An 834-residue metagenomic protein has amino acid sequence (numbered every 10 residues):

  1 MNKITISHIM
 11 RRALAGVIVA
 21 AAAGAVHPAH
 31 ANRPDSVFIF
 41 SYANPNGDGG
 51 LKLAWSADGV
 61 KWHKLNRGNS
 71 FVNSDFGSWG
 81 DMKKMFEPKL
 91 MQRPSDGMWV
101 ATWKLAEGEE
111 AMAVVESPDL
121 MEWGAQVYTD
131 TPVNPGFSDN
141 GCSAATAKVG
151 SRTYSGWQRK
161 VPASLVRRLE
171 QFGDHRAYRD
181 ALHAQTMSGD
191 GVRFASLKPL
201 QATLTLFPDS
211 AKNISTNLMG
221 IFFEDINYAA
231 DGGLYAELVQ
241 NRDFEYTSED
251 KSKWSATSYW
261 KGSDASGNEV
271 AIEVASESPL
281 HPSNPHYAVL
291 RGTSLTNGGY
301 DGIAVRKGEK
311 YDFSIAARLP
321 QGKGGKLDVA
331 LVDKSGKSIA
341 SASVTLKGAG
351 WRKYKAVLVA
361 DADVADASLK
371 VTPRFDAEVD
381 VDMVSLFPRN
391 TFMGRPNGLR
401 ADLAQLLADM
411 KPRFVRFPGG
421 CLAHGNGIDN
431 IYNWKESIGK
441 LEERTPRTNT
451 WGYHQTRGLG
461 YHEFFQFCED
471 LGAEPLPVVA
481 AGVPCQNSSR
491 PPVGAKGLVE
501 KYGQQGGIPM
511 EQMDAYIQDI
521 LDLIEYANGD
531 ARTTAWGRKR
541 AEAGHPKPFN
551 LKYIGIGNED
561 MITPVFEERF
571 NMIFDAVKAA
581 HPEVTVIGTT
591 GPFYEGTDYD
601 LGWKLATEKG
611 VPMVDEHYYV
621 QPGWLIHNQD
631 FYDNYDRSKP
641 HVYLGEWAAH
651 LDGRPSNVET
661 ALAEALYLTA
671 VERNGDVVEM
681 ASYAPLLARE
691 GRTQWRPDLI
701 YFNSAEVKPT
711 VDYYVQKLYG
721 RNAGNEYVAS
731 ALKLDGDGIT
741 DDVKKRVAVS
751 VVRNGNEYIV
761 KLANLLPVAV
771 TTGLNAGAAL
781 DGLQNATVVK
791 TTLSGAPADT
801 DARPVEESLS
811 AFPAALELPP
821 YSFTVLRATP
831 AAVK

Functional and structural regions predicted by a protein language model:
A29-L197: Carbohydrate-active catalytic/glycan-binding domains of CAZyme proteins, especially the secreted or lumenal ectodomains
K104, A316-Q321, V359-D361, R721 (+2 more regions): Solvent-exposed strand-to-loop "edge" motifs in beta-rich extracellular domains
A184-T456, E474-L476, P492-G503, M510-E511 (+5 more regions): Extracellular and organelle-lumenal recognition/adhesion modules and their flexible linkers in secreted
S343, V743-D781, T824: Carbohydrate-binding surface patches
D361, S368, T391, R395-P412 (+8 more regions): An active-site-proximal structural segment forming one wall of the substrate-binding cleft that immediately precedes
F387-R395, E442-G458, E500-D514, K552-E567 (+3 more regions): The substrate-binding groove and active-site-proximal loops of carbohydrate-active enzymes, especially glycoside
D575-K578, P582-T585, W603-A606, P612-N722 (+2 more regions): Catalytic-core region of carbohydrate-active enzymes that cleave or remodel glycosidic bonds
L780-P820: Acidic, Ser/Thr/Pro-rich beta/coil linker or hinge segments at domain junctions
